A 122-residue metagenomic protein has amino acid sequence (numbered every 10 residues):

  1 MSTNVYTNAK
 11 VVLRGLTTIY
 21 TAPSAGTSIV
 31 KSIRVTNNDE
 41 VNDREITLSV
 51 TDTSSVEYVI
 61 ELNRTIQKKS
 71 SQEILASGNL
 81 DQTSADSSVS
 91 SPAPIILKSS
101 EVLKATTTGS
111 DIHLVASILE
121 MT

Functional and structural regions predicted by a protein language model:
M1-S28, S32, T36-N38, E45 (+2 more regions): C-terminal interaction-tip segments
E40-L62: Short, surface-exposed beta-strand/strand-loop-strand elements in extracellular ectodomains
I46-T47, D52, S77, T83 (+2 more regions): General N-terminal targeting signals
S54-S100: Intrinsically disordered, low-complexity Pro/Gly/Ser/Thr-rich segments with frequent PxxP/GP/PP motifs and embedded
